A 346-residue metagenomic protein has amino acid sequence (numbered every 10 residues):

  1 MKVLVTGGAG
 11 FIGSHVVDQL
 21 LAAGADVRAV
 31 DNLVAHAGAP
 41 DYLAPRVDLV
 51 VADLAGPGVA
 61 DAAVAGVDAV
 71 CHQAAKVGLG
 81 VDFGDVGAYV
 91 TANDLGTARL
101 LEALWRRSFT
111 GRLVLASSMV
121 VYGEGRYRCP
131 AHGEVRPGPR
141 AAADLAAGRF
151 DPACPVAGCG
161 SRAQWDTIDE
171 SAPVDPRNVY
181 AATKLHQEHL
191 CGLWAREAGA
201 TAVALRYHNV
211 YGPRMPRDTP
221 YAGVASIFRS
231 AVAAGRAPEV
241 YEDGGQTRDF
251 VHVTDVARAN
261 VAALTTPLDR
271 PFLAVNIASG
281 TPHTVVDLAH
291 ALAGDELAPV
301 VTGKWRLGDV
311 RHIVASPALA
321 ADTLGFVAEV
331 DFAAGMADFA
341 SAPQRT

Functional and structural regions predicted by a protein language model:
M1-H208: N-terminal Rossmann-like NAD(P)+-binding domain of SDR-like oxidoreductases, especially those catalyzing
I12, V59, T183, V224 (+2 more regions): Hydrophobic alpha-helical packing elements
G80, Y122, Y211, P238-E239 (+1 more regions): Nucleotide phosphate-binding site architecture
R177-Y180, H208-A222, E242-T254, T281: Glycine-rich "substrate-gating" loop/helix at the edge of Rossmann-like oxidoreductase active sites
H186, L190, W194, V224 (+3 more regions): Hydrophobic alpha-helix immediately C-terminal to the catalytic Tyr-X-X-X-Lys motif of short-chain
V232-T346: C-terminal substrate-binding subdomain of Rossmann-fold SDR/epimerase-dehydratase oxidoreductases
